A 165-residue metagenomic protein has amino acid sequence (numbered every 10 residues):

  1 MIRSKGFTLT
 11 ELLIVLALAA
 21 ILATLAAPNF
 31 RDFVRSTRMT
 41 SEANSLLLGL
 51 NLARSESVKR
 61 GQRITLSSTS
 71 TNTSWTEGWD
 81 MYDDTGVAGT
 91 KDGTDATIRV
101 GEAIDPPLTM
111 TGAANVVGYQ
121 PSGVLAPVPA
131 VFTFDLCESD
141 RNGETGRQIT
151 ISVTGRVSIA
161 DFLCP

Functional and structural regions predicted by a protein language model:
M1-L25: Glycine-centered recognition micro-motifs in short, flexible terminal segments and loops
I2, I21, L25-S55, K59 (+1 more regions): N-terminal helix-rich module
